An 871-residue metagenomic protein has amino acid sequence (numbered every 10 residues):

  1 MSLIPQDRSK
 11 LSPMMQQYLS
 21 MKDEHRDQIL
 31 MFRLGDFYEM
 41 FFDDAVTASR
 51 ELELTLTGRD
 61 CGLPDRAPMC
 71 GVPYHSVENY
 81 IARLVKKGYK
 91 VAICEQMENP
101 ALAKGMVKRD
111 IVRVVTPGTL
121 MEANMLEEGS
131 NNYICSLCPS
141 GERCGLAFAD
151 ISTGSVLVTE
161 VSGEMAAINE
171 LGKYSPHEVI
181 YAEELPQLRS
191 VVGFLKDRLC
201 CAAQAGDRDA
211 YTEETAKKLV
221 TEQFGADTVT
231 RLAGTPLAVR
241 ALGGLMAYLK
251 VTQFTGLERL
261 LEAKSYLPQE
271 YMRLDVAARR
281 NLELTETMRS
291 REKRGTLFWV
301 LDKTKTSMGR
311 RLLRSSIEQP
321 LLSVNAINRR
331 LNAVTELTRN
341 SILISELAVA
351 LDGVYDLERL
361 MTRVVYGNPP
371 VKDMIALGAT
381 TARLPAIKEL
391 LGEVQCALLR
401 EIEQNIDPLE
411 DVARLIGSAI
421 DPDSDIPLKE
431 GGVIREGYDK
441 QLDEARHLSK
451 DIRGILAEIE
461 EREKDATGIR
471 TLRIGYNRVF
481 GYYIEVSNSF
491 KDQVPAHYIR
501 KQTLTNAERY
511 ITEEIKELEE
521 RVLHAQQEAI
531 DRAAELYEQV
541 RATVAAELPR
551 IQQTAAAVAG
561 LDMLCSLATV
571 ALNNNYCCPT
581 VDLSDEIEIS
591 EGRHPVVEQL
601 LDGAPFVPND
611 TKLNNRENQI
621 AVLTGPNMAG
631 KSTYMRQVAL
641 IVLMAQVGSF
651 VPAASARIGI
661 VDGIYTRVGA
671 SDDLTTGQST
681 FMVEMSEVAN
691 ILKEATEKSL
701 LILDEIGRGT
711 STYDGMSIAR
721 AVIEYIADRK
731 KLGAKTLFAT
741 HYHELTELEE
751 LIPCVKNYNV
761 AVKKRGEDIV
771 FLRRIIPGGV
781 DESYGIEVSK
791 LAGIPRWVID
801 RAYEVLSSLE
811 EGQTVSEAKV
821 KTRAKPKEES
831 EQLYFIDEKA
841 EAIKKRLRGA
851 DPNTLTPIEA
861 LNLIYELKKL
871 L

Functional and structural regions predicted by a protein language model:
S2-E336, S345, V349-V365, P369-E461 (+2 more regions): Charged catalytic and DNA/RNA-contacting regions of genome-maintenance and nucleic-acid-processing enzymes
F42-A45, T235, K305, S316 (+7 more regions): ATPase nucleotide-binding head domains, primarily ABC-like/P-loop NTPase cores
I93-I111, A557-C565, L572, T736-A739: Amphipathic alpha-helical
C94, P117-L126, G256, V394-L398 (+6 more regions): Active-site phosphate-binding and catalytic loops of NTP-dependent enzymes
P176-E184, S190, E514-E547, F650-A653 (+1 more regions): Conserved catalytic alpha/beta cores of large enzymes that bind or transform nucleotide phosphates and polynucleotides
A210-Q223, M272-V276, M288, A379-G454 (+5 more regions): Amphipathic heptad-repeat alpha-helical coiled-coil/stalk segments that mediate oligomerization, filament/stalk
Y366, P370, T380-R383, E436-G437 (+2 more regions): Charged, surface-exposed helical/loop "interaction arms" that form contiguous linear patches used for dimerization
K440-K450, G454, E829-E866: C-terminal accessory/binding modules appended to enzymatic or scaffolding proteins
